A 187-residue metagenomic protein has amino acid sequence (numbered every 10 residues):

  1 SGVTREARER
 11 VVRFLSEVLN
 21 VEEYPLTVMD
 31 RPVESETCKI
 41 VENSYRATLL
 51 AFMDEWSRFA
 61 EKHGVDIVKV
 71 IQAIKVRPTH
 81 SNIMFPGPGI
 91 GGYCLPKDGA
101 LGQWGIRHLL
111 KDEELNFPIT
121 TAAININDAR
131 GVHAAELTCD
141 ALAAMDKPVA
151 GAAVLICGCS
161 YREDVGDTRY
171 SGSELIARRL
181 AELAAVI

Functional and structural regions predicted by a protein language model:
S1-I187: Structural/interface elements that position substrates and couple domains in central-metabolism enzymes
